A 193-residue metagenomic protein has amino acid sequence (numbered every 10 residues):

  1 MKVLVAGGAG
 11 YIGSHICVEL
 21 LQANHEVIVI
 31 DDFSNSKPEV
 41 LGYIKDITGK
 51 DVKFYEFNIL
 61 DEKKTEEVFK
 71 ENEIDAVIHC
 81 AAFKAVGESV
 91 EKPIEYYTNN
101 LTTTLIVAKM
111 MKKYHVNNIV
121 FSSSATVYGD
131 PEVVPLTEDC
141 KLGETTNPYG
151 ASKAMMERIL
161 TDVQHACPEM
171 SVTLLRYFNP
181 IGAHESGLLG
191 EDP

Functional and structural regions predicted by a protein language model:
M1-E185: N-terminal Rossmann-like NAD(P)+-binding domain of SDR-like oxidoreductases, especially those catalyzing
G190-P193: Short, intrinsically disordered, charge-balanced linker/junction segments flanking boundaries in proteins
